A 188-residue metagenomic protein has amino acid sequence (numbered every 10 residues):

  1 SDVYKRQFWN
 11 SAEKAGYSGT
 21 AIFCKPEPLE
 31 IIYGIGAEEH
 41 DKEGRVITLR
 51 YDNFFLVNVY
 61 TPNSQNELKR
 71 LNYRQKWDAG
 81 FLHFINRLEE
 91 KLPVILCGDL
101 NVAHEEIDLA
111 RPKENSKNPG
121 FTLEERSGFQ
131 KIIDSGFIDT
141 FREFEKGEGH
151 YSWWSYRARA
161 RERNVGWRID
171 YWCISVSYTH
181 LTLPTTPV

Functional and structural regions predicted by a protein language model:
D2-S64: Structured beta-strand-rich core segments of catalytic domains in phosphoester-bond hydrolases
V3-Q7, T179-T185: Conserved small/polar residues in nucleotide/adenosyl-binding loops
R6, A79-I169: Metal-dependent phosphoesterases centered on the DNase I-like endonuclease/exonuclease/phosphatase
A15, E67, A103-H104: Active-site environment of divalent metal-dependent phosphoester hydrolases
A15-I31, E148, A160-Y178: Conserved beta strand-loop-helix elements of the APE1-like EEP
G36-A37, P62-D78, N115-K117: Surface-exposed cleft-lining segments at the edges of enzyme active sites
T61, V102, T185: Short, glycine/acidic-enriched loop or turn micro-motifs at the edges of active sites
